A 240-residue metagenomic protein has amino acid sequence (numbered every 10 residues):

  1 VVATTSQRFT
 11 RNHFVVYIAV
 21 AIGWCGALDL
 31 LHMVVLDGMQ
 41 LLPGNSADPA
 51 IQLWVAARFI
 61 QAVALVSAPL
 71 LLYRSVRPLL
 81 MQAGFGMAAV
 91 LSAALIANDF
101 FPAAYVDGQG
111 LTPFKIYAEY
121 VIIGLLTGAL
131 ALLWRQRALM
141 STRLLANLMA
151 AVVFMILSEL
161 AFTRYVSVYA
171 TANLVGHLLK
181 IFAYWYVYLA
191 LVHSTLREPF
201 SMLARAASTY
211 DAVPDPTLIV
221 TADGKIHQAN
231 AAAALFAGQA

Functional and structural regions predicted by a protein language model:
V1-L71, A146, A170-V187: Individual alpha-helical transmembrane segments in multi-pass integral membrane proteins
T4-F9, P69-V76, A131-L139, V192-H193: Structural signal for the C-terminal ends of transmembrane alpha-helices and the immediately following loop
T10-I22, P78-F85, M140-A151: Membrane-interfacial loop-to-transmembrane alpha-helix junctions, especially the N-terminal start
W24-L31, A88-N98, A151-A161: Aromatic-anchored segments of alpha-helical transmembrane domains
P69-G108: Hydrophobic, aromatic-enriched interface-forming segments
D99-A204: Interfacial "cap-and-anchor" motif at the non-cytosolic start of specific transmembrane alpha-helices
R205-G224, A231, L235: PAS/LOV and related PAS-like sensory modules
A237-A240: Glycine-centered C-terminal helix-capping/turn motifs at helix ends
